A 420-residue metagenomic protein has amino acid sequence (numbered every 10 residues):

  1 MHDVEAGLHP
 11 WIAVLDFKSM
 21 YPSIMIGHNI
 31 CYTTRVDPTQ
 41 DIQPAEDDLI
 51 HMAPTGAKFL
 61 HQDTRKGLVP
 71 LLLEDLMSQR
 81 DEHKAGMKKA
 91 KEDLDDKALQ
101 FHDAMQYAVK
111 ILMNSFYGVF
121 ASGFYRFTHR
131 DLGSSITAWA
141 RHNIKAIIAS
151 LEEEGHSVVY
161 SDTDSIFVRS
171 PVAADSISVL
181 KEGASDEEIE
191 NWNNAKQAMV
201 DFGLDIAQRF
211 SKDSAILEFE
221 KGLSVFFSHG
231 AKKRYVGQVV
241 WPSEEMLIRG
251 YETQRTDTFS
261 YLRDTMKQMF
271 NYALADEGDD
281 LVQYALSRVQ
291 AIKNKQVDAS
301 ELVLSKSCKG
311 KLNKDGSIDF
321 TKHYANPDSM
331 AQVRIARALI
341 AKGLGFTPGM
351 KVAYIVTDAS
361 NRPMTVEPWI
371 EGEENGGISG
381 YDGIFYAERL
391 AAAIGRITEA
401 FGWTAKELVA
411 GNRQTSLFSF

Functional and structural regions predicted by a protein language model:
M1-P38, I42-D47, K91-K97, F101-K110 (+3 more regions): DNA-dependent DNA polymerase catalytic subunits
D41, P54-H61: Conserved, carboxylate-rich catalytic/transport cores that coordinate ions
D47-I50, K58, L71: Intrinsic-disorder/low-complexity peptide segments enriched for small residues
D48, A53, Q62-R65: Intein modules and their embedded homing endonuclease domains
G56, T64-Y125: Active-site cores of enzymes that catalyze phosphoryl transfer or operate on phosphate-rich substrates
V119-S134, A138: Gly-rich Lys/Arg/Thr-decorated short loops/hinges at beta-loop-alpha junctions or inter-strand turns that position
